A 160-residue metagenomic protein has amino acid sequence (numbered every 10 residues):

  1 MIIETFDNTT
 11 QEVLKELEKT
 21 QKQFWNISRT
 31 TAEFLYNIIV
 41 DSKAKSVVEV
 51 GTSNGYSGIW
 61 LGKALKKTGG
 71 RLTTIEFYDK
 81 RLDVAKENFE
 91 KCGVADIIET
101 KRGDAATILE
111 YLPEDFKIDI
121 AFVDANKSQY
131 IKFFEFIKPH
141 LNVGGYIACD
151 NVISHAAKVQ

Functional and structural regions predicted by a protein language model:
M1-F122, K127-A148, V152-Q160: A short alpha-helical cap/connector motif
